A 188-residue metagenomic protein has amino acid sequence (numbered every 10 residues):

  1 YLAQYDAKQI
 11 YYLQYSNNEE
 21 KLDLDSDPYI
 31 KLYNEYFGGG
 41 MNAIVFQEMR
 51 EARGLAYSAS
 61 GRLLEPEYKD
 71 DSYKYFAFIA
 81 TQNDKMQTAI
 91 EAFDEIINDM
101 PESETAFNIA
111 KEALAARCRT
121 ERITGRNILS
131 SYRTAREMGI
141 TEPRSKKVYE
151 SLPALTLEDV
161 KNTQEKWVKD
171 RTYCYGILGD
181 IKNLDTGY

Functional and structural regions predicted by a protein language model:
Y1, Q47, L63-E65, K161-K166: Generic recognition of flexible, low-complexity loop/linker segments
Y1-I44: His/Glu-based metal-binding/catalytic segments typifying zinc-dependent metallopeptidases
Y1-L2, Y68-S72, L184-Y188: Short, solvent-exposed polar/charged micro-motifs at secondary-structure junctions
Q9-K21, F46-A154, R171-G179: M16 family metallopeptidases and their MPP-like homologs
M41, K85, N183: Short phosphate-engaging motifs
A154-Y188: In a subset of proteins, long, contiguous C-terminal domains/tails are tracked
